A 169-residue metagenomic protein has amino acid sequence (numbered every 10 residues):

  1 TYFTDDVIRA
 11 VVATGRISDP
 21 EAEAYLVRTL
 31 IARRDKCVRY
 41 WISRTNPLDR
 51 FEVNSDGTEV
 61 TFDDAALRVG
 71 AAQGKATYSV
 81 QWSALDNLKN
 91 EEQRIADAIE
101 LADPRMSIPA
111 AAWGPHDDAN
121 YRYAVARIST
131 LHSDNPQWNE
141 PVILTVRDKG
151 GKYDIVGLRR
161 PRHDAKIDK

Functional and structural regions predicted by a protein language model:
T1-E59, H132: C-terminal catalytic region of ATP-dependent kinase domains
E59-F62, M106-A110, I155-V156: Generic recognition of long tandem-repeat/solenoid scaffolds
D63-Q73: Short amphipathic, basic-aromatic surface patches that mediate peripheral association with negatively charged
Y78-V80: Short beta-strand elements bearing conserved aromatic residues within extracellular beta-rich modules
A84-L88, H132: Solvent-exposed strand-loop boundary residues in beta-sheet-rich modules
K89-P109: Solvent-exposed serine/threonine-rich low-complexity stretches and specific carbohydrate-binding patches
D97-A98, K149-K169: A short, surface-exposed interaction/processing loop segment used at functional sites
A112-D148, D154-R160: Short, aromatic- and glycine-rich surface loops/edge beta-strands on solvent-exposed regions
